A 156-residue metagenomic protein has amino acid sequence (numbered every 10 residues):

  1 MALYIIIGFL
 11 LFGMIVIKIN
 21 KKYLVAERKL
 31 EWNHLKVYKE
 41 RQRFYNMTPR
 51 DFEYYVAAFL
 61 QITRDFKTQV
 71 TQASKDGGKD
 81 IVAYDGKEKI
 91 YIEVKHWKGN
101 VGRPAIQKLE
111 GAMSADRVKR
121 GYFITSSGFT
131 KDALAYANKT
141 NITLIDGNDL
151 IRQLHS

Functional and structural regions predicted by a protein language model:
M1-S156: Mixed-charge (Asp/Glu-Lys/Arg
